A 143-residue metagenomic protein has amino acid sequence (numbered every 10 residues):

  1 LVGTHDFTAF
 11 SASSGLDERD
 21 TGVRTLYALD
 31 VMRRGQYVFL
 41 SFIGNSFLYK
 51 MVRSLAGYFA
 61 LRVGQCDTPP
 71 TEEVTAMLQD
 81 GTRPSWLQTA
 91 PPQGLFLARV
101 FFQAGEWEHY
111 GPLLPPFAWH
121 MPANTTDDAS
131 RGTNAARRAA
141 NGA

Functional and structural regions predicted by a protein language model:
L1-A143: Structured-RNA-binding interfaces characteristic of tRNA pseudouridine synthases
